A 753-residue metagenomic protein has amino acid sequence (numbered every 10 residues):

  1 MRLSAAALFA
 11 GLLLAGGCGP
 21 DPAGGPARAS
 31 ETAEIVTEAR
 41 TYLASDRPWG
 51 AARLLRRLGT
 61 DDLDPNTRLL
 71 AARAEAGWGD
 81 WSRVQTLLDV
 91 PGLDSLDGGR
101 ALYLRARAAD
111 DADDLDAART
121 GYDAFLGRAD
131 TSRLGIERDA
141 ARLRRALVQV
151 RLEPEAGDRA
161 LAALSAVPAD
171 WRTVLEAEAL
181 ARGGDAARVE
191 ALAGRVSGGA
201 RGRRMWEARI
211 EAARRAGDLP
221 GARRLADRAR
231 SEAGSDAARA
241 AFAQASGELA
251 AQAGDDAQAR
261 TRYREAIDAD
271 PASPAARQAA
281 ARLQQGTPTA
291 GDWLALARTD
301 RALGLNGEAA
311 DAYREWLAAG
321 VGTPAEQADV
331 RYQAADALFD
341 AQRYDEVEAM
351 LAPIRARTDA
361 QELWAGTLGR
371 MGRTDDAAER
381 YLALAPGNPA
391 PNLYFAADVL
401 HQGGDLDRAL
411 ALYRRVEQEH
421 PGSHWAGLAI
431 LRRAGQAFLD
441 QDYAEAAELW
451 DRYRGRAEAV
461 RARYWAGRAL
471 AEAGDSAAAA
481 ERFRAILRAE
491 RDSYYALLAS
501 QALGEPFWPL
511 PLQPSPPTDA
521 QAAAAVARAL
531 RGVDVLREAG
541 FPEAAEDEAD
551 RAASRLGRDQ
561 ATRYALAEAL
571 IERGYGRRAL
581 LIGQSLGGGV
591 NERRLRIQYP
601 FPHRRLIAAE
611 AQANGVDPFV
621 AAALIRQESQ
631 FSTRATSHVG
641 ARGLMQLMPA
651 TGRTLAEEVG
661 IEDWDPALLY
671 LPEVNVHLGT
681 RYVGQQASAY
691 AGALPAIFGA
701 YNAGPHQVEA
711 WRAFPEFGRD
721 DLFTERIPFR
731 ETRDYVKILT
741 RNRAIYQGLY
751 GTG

Functional and structural regions predicted by a protein language model:
C18-P22: Bacterial signal peptide processing site
G25-P26, R57-P65, V90-G99, F125-A140 (+12 more regions): Short solvent-exposed coil/turn linkers within tandem alpha-helical repeat scaffolds
A33-R57, L70, W78, D292-E308 (+2 more regions): Alpha-helical segment of the N-proximal tetratricopeptide repeat
A51, V84, A118, G157-A160 (+11 more regions): Single-residue signature of alpha-solenoid repeat helices
E379, Y394, G403-R408, L412-R415 (+13 more regions): Catalytic glycan-binding domains that act on GlcNAc-containing polysaccharides
